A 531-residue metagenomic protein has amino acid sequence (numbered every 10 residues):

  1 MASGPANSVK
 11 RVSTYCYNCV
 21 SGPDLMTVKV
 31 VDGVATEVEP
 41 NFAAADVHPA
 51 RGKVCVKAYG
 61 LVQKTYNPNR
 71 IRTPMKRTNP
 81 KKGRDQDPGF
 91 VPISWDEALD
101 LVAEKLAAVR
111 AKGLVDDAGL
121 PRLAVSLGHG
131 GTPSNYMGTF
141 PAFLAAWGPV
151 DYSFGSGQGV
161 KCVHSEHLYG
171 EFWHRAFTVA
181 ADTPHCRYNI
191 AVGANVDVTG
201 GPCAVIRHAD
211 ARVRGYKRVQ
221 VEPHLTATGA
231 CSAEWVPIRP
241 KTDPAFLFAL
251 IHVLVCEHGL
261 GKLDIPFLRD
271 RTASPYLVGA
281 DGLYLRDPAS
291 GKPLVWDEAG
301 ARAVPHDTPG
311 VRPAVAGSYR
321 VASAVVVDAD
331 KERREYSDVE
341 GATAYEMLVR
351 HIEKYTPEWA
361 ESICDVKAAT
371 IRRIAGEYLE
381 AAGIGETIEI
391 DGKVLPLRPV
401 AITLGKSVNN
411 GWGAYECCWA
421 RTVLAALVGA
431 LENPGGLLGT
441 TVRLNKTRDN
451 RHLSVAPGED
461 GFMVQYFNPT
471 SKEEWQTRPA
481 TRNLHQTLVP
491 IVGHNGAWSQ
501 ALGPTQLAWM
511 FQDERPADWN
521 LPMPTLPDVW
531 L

Functional and structural regions predicted by a protein language model:
M1-L263, F267-V327, P457-A497, A501-D518 (+1 more regions): N-terminal export/assembly segments and adjacent metallocofactor-ligating motifs of anaerobic energy-metabolism
T36-E37, Y152-S153, L260-P266, A369-R372 (+2 more regions): Acidic/polar loop patches that form or flank catalytic/metal-binding clefts of enzymes that bind anionic ligands
A50, Y66, I93, E97 (+8 more regions): Conserved active-site and cofactor/substrate-binding residues in soluble primary-metabolism enzymes
N79, E340, L348-Y355, E416: Short acidic alpha-helix initiation/capping motifs at coil-to-helix transition points, especially at protein N-termini
V102, L106-A107, W173-H185, R218-L225 (+3 more regions): Structured alpha-helical segments in the cores of large, soluble enzyme domains
V125, E358, I374-L531: A glycine-rich, hydrophobic/aromatic-adjacent loop/helix-cap motif
D182-V192, L348-C364: Conserved thiamine diphosphate
T226-C231, V326-V327, R350-T356, P396-L404: Short acidic (Asp/Glu) and glycine-rich catalytic loops that position anionic groups and cofactors
